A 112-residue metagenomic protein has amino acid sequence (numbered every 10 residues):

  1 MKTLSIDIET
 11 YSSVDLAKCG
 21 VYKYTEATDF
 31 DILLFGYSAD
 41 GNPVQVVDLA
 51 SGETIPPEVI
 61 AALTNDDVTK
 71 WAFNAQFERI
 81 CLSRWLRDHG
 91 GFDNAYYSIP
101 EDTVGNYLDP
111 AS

Functional and structural regions predicted by a protein language model:
T3-S5, T10, D15-C19, F30-S112: Conserved DEDDh/DEDDy metal-dependent 3′-5′ exonuclease domain
K23-D29: Short consensus segments that form the blades of beta-propeller domains, in both extracellular/periplasmic
